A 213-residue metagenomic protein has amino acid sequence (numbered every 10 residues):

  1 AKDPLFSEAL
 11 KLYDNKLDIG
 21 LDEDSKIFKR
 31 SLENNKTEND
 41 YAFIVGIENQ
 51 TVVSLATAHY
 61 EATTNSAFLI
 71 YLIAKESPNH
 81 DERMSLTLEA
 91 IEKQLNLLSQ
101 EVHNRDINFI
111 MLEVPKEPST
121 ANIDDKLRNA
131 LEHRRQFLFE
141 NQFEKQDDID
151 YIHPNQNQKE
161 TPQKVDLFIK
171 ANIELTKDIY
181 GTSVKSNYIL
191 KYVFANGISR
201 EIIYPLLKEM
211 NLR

Functional and structural regions predicted by a protein language model:
A1, Q100-R213: Terminal substrate-recognition subdomain of acyl/acetyltransferases
D3-S77: A conserved beta-strand-loop-helix scaffold within acyl/acetyltransferase catalytic domains
E8-L12, L86, A90, H133: Alpha-helical elements of Rossmann-like donor-binding domains used by nucleotide-donor carbohydrate transfer enzymes
N35-T37, Q94-R105: Alpha-helix termini
I70-L72, M84-L88, D125-R128: "Short basic amphipathic alpha-helical interaction patches in structured regions
A74-N79, T120-I123: Surface-exposed cleft-lining segments at the edges of enzyme active sites
S77-S99: Conserved acetyl-CoA-binding loop-helix of GNAT-fold acetyltransferases
